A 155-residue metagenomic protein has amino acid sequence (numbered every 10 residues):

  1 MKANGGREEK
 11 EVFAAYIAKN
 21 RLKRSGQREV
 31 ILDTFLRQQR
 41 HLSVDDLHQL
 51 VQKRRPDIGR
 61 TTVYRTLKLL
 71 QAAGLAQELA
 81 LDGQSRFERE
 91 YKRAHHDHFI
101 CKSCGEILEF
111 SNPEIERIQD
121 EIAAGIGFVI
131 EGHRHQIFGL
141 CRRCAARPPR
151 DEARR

Functional and structural regions predicted by a protein language model:
E9-R21: Short, Lys/Arg-enriched N-terminal segment that forms or immediately precedes the first helix of a structured domain
K10, Q27-R28: Short, leucine-enriched amphipathic alpha-helices that occur as contiguous helical runs
G26, R37-S43: Short capping segments at the starts of secondary-structure elements
E29-T34: Pre-recognition alpha-helix immediately N-terminal to the DNA-recognition helix within helix-turn-helix or winged-helix
D46-Q52, V63: A short acidic, leucine-rich amphipathic alpha-helix
V63-A73: Basic amphipathic alpha-helical segments that dock to polyanions
A72-R155: Non-DNA-binding regulatory cores of transcription-related proteins, predominantly C-terminal effector-binding
